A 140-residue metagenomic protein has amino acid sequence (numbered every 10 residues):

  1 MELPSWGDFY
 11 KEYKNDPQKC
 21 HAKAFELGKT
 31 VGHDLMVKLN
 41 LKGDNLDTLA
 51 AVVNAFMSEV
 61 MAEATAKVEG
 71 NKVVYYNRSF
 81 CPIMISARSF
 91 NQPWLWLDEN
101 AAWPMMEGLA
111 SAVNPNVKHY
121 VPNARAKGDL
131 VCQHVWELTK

Functional and structural regions predicted by a protein language model:
M1-V74, S79-N100, S111-A112, N116-K140: N-terminal accessory segment detector
M105-A110: Short amphipathic alpha-helical segments
